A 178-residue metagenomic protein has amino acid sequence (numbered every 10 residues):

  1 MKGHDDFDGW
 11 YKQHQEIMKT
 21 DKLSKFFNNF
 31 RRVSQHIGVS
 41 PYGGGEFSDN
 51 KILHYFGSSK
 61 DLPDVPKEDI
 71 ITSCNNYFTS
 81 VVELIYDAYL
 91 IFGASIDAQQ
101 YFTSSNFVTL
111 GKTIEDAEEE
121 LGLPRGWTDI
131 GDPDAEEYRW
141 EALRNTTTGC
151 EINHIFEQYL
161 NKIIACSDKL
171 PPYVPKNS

Functional and structural regions predicted by a protein language model:
M1-K2: N-terminal ordered "arm"
D5-S178: Acidic, Ser/Thr/Gly/Pro-rich intrinsically disordered interaction regions
